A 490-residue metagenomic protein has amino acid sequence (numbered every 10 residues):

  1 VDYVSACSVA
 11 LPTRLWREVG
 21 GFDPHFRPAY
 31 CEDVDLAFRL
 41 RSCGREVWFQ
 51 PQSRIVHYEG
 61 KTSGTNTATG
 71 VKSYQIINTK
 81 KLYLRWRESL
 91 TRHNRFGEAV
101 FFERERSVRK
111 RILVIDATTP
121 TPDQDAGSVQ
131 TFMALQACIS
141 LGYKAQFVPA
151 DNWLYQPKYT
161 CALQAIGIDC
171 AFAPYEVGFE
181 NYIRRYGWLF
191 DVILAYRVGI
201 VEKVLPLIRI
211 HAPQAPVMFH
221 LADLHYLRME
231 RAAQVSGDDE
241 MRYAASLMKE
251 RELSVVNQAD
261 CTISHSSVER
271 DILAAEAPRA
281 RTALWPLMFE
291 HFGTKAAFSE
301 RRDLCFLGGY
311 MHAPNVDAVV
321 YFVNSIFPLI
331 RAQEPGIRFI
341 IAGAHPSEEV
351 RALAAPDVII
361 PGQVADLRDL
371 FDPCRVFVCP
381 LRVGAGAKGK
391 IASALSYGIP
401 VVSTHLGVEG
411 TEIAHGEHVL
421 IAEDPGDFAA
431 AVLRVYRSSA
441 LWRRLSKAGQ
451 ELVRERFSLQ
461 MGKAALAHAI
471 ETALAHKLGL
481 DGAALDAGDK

Functional and structural regions predicted by a protein language model:
V1-E18, G97-E103, S254: A recurrent flexible, glycine/aromatic-enriched loop bordering the glycosyltransferase active site that acts as
W16-E18, P24-P28, A37-V56: Catalytic donor-sugar/metal-binding loop of nucleotide-sugar-dependent glycosyltransferases
D123, G127-A137, F147, D238 (+4 more regions): Conserved catalytic-core segment of nucleotide-activated headgroup transferases in glycan assembly
L189-V192, D260, V358, Q363 (+2 more regions): Acidic donor-binding loop of glycosyltransferase active sites
K390-A394, P400-T404, L420: Short hydrophobic beta-strand element within catalytic cores of glycosyltransferases and related nucleotide-activated
H415, V419-G426, R434-S439: Conserved acidic donor-binding segment of nucleotide-sugar-dependent glycosyltransferases
L441-E455, G462-H468, T472: A short, well-ordered alpha-helix in the C-terminal region of glycosyltransferases
L459-K490: C-terminal alpha-helical cap of glycosyltransferases
